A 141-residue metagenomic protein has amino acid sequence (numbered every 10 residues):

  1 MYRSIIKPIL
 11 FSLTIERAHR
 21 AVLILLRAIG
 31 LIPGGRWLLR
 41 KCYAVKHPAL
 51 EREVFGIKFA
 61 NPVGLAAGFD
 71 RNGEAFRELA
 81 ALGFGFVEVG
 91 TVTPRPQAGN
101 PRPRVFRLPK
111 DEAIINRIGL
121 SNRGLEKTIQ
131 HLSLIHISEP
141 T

Functional and structural regions predicted by a protein language model:
Y2-R52, N116-S121, L125-E126: An N-cap/entry alpha-helix motif that binds or orients negatively charged groups
T14, L65, V87, T128: Conserved, mostly hydrophobic/aromatic
L50, D70-L79, Q130: Short alpha-helical segments and helix-capping/turn motifs at coil-helix boundaries
F59, A75-T93: Active-site cofactor/substrate anionic-group-binding motifs, chiefly glycine- and Lys/Arg-rich phosphate-binding loops
F59-R71: Active-site mouth loops of central-metabolism enzymes
P62-G64, F86, S138: Structural preference for beta-strand elements that scaffold enzyme active sites
G90-L134: A gly/proline- and charged-residue-enriched helix-loop-helix capping module
S133-T141: Residue-level detector of conserved catalytic or cofactor/ligand-binding positions in enzyme active sites
